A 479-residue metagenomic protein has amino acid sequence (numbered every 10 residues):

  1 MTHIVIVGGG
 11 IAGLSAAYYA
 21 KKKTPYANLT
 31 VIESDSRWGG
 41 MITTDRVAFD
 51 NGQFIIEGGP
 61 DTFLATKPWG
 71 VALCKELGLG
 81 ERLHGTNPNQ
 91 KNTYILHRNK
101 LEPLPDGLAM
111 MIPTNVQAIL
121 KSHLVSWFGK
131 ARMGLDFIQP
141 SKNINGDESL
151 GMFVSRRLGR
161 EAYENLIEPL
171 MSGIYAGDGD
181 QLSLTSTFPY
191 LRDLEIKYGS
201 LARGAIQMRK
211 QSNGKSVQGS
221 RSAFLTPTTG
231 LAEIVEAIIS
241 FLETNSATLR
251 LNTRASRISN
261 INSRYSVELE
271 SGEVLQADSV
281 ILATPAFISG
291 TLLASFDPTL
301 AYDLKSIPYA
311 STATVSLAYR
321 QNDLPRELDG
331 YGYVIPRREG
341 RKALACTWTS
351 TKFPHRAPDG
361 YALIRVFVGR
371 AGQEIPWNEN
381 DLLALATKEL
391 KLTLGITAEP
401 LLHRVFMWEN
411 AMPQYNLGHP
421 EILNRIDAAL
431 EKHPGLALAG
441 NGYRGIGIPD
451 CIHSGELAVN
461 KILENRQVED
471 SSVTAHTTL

Functional and structural regions predicted by a protein language model:
T2-V31, L463: N-terminal Rossmann-like FAD-binding beta1-loop-alpha1 element of flavoenzymes
A12, R37, F287: Conserved Rossmann-like nucleotide-cofactor binding loop
K21-A48: Glycine-rich FAD pyrophosphate-binding loop
K23, L251-I364, G369-P376, N380 (+2 more regions): Mid-domain catalytic core of redox enzymes that form a hydrophobic substrate pocket/lid adjacent to a catalytic redox
T44, V71-N92, E102, E161-N165 (+3 more regions): A short alpha-helix-loop-beta-strand transition element characteristic of N-terminal alpha/beta dinucleotide-binding
R46, P105-D106, L328-G330, A345-L479: Conserved flavin/dinucleotide-binding core of flavoenzymes
D50-S141: Dinucleotide-binding Rossmann-like beta1-alpha1 core, especially the glycine-rich loop that anchors the ADP
N92, I112, V116, A131-R257: Active-site/ligand-binding neighborhood in enzyme catalytic cores
